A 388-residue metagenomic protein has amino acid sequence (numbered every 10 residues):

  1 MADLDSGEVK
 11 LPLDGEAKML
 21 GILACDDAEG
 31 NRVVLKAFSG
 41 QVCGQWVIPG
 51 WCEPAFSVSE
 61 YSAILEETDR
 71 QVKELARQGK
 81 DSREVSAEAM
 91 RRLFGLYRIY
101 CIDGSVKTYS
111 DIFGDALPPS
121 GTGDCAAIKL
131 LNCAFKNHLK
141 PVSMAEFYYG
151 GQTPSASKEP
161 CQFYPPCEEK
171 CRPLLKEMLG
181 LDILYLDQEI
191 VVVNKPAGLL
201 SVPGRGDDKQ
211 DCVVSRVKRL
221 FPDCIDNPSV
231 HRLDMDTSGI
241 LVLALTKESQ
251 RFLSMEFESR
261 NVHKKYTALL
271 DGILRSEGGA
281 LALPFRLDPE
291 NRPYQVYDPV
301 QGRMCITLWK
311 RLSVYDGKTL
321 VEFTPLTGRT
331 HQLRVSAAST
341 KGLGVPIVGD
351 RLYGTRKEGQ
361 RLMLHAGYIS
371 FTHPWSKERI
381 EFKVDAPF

Functional and structural regions predicted by a protein language model:
M1-F388: RNA pseudouridine synthases
